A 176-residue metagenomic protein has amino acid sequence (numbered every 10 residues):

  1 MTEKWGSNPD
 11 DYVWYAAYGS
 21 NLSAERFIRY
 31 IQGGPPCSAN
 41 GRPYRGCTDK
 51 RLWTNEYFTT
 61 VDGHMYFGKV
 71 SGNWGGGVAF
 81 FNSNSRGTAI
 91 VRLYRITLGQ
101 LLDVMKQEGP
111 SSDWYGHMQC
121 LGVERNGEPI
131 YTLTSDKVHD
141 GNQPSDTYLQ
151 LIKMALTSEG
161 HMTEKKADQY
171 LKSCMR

Functional and structural regions predicted by a protein language model:
T2-R176: Glycine-aromatic micro-motifs
